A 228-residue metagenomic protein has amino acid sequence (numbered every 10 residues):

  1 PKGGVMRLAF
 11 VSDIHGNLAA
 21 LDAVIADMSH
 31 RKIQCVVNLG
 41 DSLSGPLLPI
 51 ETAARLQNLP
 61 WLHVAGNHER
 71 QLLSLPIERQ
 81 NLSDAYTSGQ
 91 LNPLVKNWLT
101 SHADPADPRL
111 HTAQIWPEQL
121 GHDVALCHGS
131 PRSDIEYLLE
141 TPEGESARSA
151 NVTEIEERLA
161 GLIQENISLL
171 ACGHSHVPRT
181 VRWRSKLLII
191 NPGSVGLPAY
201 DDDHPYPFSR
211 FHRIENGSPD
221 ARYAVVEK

Functional and structural regions predicted by a protein language model:
P1-V5: Short, Lys/Arg-enriched N-terminal segments with co-localized hydrophobic residues within the first ~10-30 amino acids
M6-A9, P117-A125, W183-L188: Beta-strand-turn-beta hairpins that frame and shape the catalytic cleft of phosphate-ester-processing enzymes
R7-T100: Core catalytic region of metal-dependent phosphoesterases/phosphodiesterases, especially metallo-beta-lactamase-like
H15-A20, S44-L47, E69-S74, R132-D134 (+2 more regions): Active-site environment of divalent metal-dependent phosphoester hydrolases
D84-D123: Metallo-beta-lactamase
A85, L91, G129-E157, N216: Active-site-proximal loop/helix segment associated with metal-binding centers of metalloenzymes
S149-A224: Conserved beta-sheet core of the metallophosphoesterase superfamily
E227-K228: A short C-terminal boundary segment appended to hydrolase-like catalytic domains
